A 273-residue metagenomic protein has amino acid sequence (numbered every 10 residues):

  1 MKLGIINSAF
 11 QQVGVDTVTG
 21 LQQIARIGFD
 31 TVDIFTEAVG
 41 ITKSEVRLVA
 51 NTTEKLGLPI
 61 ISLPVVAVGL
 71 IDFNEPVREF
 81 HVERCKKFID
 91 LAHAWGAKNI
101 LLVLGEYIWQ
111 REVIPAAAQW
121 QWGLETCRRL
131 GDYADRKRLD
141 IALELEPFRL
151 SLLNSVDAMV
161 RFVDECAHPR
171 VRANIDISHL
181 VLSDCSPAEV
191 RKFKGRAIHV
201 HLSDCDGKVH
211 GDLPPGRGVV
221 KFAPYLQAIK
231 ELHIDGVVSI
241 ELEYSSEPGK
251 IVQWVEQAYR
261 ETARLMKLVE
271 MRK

Functional and structural regions predicted by a protein language model:
M1-I27, L153-R172, S178-K273: Histidine-acidic metal/acid-base catalytic patches
K2-G4, T31-D33, P59-S62, K98-L101 (+4 more regions): Structural preference for beta-strand elements that scaffold enzyme active sites
S8-F10, F35-E37, V65-V68, G105-Y107 (+5 more regions): Active-site beta-loop-alpha junctions enriched in small/polar residues
V13, I41, L70, L102 (+4 more regions): Generic structural signal for helix capping and beta-alpha/helix-loop junctions
L21-R26, K43-L63, K87-G96, R128-R136 (+3 more regions): Acidic (Asp/Glu)-rich catalytic clusters
D33-E54, Y107-I114, H210: Glycine-rich, proline-tolerant flexible connector loops at the mouths of alpha/beta enzymes
T42-L48, R78-F80, G249-K250: Metal-dependent catalytic neighborhoods of phosphoester/phosphodiester hydrolases
K55, I71-R172, L182, W254 (+1 more regions): Active-site acidic/histidine proton-transfer and metal-coordination neighborhood in alpha/beta enzyme cores
